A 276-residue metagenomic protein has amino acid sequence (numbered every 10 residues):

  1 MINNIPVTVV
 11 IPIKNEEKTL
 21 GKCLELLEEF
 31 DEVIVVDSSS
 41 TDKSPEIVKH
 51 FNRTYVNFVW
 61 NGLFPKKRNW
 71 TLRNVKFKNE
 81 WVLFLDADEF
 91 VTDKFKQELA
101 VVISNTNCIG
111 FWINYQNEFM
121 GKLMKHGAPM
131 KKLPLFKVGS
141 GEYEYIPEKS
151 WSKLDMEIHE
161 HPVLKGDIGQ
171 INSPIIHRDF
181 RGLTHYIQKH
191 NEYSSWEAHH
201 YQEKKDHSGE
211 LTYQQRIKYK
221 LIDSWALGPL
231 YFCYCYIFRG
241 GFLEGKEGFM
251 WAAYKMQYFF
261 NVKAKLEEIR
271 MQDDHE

Functional and structural regions predicted by a protein language model:
P6-T8: Cell-envelope/extracellular polymer assembly enzymes that use nucleotide-activated donors
V10-E29: Short, well-formed alpha-helical segments that are part of the catalytic scaffolds of diverse glycosyltransferases
K18-K22, D42-F51, K94-F95: Acidic helix N-cap motif at the loop->helix transition within catalytic regions of sugar-transfer enzymes
L26, D37-I47, W60, D86: A conserved acidic beta->alpha catalytic loop
E29, H50-N52, L164: Short, structured coil segments at secondary-structure junctions
N57-F64: Short, acidic/glycine-rich phosphate-metal binding loop used to engage nucleotide
P65-K66, L72, T92-D273: Catalytic-site signature of metal-activated, phosphate-bearing donor transferases, centered on the GT-A/GT-A-like
N69-W81: Active-site nucleotide-sugar/metal-binding loop of Leloir-type enzymes
